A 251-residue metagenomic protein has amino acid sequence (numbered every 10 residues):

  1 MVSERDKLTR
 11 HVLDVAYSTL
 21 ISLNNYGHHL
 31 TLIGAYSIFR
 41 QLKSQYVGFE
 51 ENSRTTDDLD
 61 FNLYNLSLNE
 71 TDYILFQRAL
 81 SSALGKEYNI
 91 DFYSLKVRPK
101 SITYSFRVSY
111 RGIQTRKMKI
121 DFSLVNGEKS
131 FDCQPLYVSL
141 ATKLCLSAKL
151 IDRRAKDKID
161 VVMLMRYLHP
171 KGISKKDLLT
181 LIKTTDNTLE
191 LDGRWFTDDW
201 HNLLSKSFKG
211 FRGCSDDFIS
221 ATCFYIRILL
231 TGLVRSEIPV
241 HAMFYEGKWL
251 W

Functional and structural regions predicted by a protein language model:
M1-W251: Compositionally biased terminal segments of proteins
